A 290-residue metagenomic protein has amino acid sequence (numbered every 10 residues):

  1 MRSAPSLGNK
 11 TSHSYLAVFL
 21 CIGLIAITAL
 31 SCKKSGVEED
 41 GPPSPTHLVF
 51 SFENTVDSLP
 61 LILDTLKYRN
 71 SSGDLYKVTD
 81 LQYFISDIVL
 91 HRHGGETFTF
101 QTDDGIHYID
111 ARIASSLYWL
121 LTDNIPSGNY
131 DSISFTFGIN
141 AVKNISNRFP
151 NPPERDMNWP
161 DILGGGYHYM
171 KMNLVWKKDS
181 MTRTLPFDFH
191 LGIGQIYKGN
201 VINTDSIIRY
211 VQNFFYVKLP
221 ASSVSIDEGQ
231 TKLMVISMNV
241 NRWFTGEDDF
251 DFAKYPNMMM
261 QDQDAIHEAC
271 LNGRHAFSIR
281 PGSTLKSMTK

Functional and structural regions predicted by a protein language model:
M1-S14: N-terminal secretory signal peptides that target proteins for export/translocation
S12-I22: Sec-dependent N-terminal signal peptides
T28-S31: C-terminal motif of bacterial Sec signal peptides marking the signal peptidase cleavage site
K34-K290: A short, solvent-exposed, low-complexity linear motif enriched for acidic/polar residues with Pro/Gly/Ser/Thr
